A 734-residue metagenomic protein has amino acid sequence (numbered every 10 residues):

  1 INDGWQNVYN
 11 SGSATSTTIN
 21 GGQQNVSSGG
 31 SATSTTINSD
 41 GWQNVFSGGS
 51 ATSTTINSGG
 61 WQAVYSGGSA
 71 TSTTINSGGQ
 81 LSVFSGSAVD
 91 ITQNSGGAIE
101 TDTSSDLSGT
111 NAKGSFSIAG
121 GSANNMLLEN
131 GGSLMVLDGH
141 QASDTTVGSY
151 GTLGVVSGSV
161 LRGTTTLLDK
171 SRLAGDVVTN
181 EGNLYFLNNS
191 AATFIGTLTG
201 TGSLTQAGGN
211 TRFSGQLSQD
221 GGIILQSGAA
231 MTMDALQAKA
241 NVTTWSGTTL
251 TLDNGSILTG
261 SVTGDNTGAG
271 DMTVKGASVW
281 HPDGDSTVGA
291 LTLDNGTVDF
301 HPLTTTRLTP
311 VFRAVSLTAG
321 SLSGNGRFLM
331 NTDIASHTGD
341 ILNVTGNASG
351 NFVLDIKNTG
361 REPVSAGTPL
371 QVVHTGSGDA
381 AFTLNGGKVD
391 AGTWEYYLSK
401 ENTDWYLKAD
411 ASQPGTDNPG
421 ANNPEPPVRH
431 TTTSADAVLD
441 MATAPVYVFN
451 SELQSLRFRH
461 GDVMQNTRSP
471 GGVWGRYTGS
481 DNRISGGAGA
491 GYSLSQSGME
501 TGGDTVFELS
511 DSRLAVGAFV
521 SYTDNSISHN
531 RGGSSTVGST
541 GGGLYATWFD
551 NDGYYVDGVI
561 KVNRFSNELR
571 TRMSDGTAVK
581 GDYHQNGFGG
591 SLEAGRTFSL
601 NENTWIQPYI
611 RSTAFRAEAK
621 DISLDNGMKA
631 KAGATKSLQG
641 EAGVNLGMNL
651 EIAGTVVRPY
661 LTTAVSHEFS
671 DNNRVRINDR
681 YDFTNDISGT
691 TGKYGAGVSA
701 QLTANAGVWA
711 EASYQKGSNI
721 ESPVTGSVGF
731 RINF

Functional and structural regions predicted by a protein language model:
I1-S77: Thr-biased low-complexity repeat/linker tracts and other Thr-enriched repetitive architectures
T92-N94, D106-K113, D144-G148, R162-T165 (+6 more regions): Extracellular beta-solenoid/beta-roll
S214, T345, M464, S495 (+11 more regions): Transmembrane beta-barrel domains of outer membrane proteins
P363-G378, G489-F507, A630-S637: Short secondary-structure subsegments characteristic of cysteine-rich extracellular domains
T368, G487, S528-G532, E568-R572 (+3 more regions): Outer-membrane beta-barrel and related beta-rich outer-membrane complex signature in Gram-negative bacteria
N422-E602, I606, A712-S713, S718-P723: Outer membrane beta-barrel translocator domains of Type V secretion systems
R616, D625, K629-F734: Outer membrane beta-barrel transmembrane domains
